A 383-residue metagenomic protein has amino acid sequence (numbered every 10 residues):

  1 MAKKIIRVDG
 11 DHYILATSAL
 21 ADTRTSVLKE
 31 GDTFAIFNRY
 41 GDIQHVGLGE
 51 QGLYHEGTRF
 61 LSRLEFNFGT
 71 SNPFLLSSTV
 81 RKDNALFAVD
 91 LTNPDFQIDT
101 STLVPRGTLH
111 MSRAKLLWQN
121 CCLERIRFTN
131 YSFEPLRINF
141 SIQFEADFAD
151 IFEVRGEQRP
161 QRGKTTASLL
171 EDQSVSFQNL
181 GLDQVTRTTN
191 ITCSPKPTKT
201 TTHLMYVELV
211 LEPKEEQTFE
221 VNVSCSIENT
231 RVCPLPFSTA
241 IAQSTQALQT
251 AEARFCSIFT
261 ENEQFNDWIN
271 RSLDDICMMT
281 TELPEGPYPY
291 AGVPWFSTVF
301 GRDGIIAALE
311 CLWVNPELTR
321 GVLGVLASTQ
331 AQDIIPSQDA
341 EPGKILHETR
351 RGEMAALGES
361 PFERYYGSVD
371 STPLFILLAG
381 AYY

Functional and structural regions predicted by a protein language model:
M1-T100, W118, S224, N266-I269 (+1 more regions): Beta-strand-rich N-terminal accessory domains
A2-Y13, H110, W118-L123, N130-V299: Acidic/polar, glycine-enriched structural segments that form the non-catalytic walls/loops of the carbohydrate-binding
E30, F60, C122-L123, E212-Q217 (+7 more regions): Short, well-ordered loop/turn elements at secondary-structure boundaries
D32-T33, F37-Y40, P287-P294, L374: Short, Lys/Arg-rich amphipathic segments at extreme N-termini
E50-G52, S112-R113, V207, P294 (+1 more regions): Short secondary-structure capping/turn segments at boundaries of alpha-helices and beta-strands
T102-P105: Proline/serine/threonine-rich low-complexity linkers at boundaries of modular beta-sandwich domains
S297-Y383: Aromatic-rich carbohydrate-recognition surfaces in CAZymes
